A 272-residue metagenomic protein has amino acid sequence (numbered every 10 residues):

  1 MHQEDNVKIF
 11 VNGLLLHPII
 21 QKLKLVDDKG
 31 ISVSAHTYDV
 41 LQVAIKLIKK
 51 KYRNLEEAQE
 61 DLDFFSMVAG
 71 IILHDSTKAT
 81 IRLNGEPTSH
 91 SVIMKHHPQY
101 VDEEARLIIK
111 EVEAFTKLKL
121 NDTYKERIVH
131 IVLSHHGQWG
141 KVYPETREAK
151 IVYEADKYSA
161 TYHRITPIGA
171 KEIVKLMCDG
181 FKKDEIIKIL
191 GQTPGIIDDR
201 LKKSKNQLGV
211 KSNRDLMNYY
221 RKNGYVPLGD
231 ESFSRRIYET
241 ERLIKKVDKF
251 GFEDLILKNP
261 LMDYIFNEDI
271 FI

Functional and structural regions predicted by a protein language model:
M1-H90: Acidic/His-rich, divalent-metal-binding segments that scaffold phosphate/diphosphate chemistry
Q59-R164: Divalent metal-dependent catalytic cores for phosphoryl transfer on phosphate-bearing substrates
E103, H130, K175, K188 (+3 more regions): DNA-binding alpha-helical recognition surfaces that contact promoter or target DNA
R164-A170: Short helix-coil-helix linker/hinge
V174-F181, Y220: Short helix-to-turn junction characteristic of helix-turn-helix DNA-binding domains, especially the helix
K183-D215: Recognition helix of helix-turn-helix DNA-binding domains
K205-F252: Basic, Lys/Arg-enriched C-terminal extension of HTH/homeodomain DNA-binding domains
E241-F271: Intrinsically disordered, low-complexity regulatory regions of eukaryotic nuclear gene-regulatory proteins
